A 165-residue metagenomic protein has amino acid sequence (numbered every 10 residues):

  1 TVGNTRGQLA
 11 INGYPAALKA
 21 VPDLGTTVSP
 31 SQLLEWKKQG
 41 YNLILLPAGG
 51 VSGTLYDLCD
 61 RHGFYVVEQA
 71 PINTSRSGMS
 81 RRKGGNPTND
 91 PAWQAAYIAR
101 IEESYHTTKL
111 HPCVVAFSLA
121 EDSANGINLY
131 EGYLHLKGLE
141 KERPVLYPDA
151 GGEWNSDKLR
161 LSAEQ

Functional and structural regions predicted by a protein language model:
T1-K38, D57: N-terminal carbohydrate-binding accessory modules
S29-S31, L43-Q165: Substrate-binding/catalytic cleft of secreted carbohydrate-active enzymes, primarily glycoside hydrolases
